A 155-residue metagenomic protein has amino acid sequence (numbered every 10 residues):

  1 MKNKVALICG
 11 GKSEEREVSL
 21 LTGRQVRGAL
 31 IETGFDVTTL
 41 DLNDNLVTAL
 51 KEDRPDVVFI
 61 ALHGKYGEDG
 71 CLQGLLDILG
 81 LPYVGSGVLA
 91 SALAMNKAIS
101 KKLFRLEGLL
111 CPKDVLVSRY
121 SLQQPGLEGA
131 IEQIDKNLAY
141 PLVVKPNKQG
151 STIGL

Functional and structural regions predicted by a protein language model:
M1, V5-C9, L93-L155: Active-site nucleotide/adenylate-binding loops and adjacent lid/helix of ATP-dependent enzymes
I8-E15, R54-N96, L110-R119: A short, GP-enriched loop/loop-strand-helix hinge that lies immediately N-terminal to, or at the N-terminal rim
S13-G23: Glycine- and acidic-residue-enriched helix-capping/strand-helix junction motifs
Q25-F35: A short, Lys/Arg-enriched amphipathic alpha-helix followed by its capping loop at the start of a domain
L30-I31, L76, F104: Hydrophobic alpha-helical packing residues
T39-L40, G85: A structural preference for short, hydrophobic beta-strand core positions in alpha/beta folds
L40-E52: Eukaryote-biased intrinsically disordered, low-complexity acidic regions enriched in Ser/Thr/Pro
D53-R54, L138: Active-site charged/polar residues at nucleotide-handling catalytic sites that mediate phosphoryl, nucleotidyl
